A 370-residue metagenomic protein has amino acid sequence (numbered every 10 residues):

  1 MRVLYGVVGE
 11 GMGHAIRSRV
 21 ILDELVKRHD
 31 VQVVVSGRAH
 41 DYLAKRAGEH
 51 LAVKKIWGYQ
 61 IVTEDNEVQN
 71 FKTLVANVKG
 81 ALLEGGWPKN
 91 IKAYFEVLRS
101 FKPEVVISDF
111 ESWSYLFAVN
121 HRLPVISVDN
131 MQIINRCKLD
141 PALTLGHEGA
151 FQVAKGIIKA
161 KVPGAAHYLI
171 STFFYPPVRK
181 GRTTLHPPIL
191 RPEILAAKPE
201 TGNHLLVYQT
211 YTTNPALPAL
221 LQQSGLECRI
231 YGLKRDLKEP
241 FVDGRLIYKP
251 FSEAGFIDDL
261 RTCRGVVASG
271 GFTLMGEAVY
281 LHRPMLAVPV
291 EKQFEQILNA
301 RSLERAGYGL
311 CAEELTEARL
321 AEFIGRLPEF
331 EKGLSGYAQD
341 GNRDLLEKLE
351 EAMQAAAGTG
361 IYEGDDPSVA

Functional and structural regions predicted by a protein language model:
G6-R19: A short, glycine/small-residue-rich beta-strand->loop->alpha-helix junction that serves as a flexible
G9, Q32-G85: Conserved nucleotide-sugar phosphate-binding/catalytic loop shared by glycosyltransferases and other
L22, I189-G265: Donor-nucleotide binding loops and adjacent catalytic segments primarily of GT-B fold Leloir glycosyltransferases
F95-E111: Short N-terminal targeting/anchoring amphipathic segment
V105-D109, D259-L298: A donor-sugar binding/catalytic signature common to diverse glycosyltransferases and related nucleotide-sugar
P124-L185: Active-site-proximal region of nucleotide-activated glycan assembly enzymes, centered on histidine/acidic-rich loops
F241, P250-F251, P284-F330: Nucleotide-sugar donor-binding patch of glycosyltransferase catalytic domains
E322-A370: C-terminal amphipathic helix plus adjacent low-complexity, charged tail appended to glycosyltransferase catalytic
